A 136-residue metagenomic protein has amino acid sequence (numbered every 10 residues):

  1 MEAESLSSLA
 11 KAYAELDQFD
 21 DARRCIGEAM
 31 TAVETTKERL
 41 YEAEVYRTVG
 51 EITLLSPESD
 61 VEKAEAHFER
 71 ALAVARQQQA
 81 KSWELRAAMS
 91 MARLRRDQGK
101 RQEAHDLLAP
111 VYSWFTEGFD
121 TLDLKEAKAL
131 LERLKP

Functional and structural regions predicted by a protein language model:
M1-P136: Helix-coil-helix junctions within alpha-helical repeat/solenoid scaffolds
